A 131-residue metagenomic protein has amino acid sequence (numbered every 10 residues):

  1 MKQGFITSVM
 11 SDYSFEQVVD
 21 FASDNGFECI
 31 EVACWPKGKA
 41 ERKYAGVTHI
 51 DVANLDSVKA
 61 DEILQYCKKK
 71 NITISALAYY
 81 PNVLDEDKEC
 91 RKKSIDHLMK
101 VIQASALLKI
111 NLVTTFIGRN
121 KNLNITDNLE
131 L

Functional and structural regions predicted by a protein language model:
K2-T7, E28-V32, I74-Y79, V113-T115: Hydrophobic faces of well-ordered beta-strands that scaffold small-molecule active sites in alpha/beta enzyme cores
F5, A22, I30, C67 (+3 more regions): Conserved, mostly hydrophobic/aromatic
T7-S14: Short polar catalytic/cofactor-binding loops
V9, H49-D51, Y80-L84: Short histidine/acidic/glycine/proline-rich micro-motifs that form metal- and phosphate-coordinating active-site loops
E16-G38, L107-L112: Catalytic domains of carbohydrate-active enzymes, especially glycoside hydrolases
Q17, D61-K69, N82-L131: Active-site acidic/histidine proton-transfer and metal-coordination neighborhood in alpha/beta enzyme cores
A22, T48-I50, K93-S94, L131: Short, hinge-like loop/turn segments at secondary-structure boundaries
A33-I63, I117-N124: Glycine-rich, proline-tolerant flexible connector loops at the mouths of alpha/beta enzymes
